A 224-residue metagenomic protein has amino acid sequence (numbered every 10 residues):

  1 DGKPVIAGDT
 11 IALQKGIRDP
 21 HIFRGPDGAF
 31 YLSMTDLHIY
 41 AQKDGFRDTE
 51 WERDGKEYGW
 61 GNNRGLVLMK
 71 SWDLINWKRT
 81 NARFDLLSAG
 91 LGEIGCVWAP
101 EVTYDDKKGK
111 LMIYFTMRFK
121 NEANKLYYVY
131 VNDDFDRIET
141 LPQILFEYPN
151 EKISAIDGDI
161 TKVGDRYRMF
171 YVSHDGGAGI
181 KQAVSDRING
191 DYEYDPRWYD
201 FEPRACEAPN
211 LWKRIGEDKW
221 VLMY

Functional and structural regions predicted by a protein language model:
D1-V97, T103-A205, R214-Y224: Beta-rich carbohydrate-recognition and catalytic domains
